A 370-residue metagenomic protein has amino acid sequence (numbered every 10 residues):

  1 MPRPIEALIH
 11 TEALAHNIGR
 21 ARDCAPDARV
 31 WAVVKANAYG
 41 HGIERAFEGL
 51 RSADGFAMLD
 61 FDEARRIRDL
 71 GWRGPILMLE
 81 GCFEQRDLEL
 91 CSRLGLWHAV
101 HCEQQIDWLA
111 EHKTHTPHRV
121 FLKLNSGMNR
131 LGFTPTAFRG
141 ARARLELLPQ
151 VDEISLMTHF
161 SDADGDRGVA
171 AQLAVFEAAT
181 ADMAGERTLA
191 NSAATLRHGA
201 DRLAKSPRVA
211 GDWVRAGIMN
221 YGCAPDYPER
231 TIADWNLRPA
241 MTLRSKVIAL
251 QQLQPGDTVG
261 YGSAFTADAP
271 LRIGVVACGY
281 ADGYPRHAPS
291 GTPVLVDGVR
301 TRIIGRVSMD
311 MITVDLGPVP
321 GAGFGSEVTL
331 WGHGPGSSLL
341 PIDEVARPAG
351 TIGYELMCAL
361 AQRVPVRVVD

Functional and structural regions predicted by a protein language model:
P2-G19, D23, N37, E63-R65 (+4 more regions): Active-site anion/phosphate-binding pocket segments in diverse small-molecule metabolic enzymes
I5-I9, A13-H16, A28-E186, G199-R202: Active-site-proximal beta-alpha core segment in soluble small-molecule metabolic enzymes
